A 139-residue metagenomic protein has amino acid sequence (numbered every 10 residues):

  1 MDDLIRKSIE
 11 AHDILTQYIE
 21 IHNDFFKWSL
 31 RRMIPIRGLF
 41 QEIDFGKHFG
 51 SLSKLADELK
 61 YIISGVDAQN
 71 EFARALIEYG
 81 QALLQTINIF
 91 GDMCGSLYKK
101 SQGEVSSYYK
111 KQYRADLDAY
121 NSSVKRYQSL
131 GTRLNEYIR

Functional and structural regions predicted by a protein language model:
D3, I9-Q69, V105-Y137: Alpha-helical segments in soluble extracytoplasmic regions
L15, Q69-K110: Long, amphipathic, charge-rich alpha-helical segments that form helical bundles/coiled-coils
